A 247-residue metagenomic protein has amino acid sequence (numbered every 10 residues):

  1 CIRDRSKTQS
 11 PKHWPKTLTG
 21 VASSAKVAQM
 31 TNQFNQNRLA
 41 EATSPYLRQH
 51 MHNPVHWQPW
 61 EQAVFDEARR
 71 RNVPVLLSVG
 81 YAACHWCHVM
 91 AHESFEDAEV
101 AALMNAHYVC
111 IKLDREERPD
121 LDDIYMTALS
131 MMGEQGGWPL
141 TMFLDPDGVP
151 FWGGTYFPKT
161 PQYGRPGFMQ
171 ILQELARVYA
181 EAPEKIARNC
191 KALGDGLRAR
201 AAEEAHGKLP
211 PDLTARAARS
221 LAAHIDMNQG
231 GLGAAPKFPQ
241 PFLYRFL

Functional and structural regions predicted by a protein language model:
C1-R5: Conserved small/polar residues in nucleotide/adenosyl-binding loops
S6, S10, S23-S24: Serine residues within intrinsically disordered or low-complexity segments
K26, M30-L247: Replace the tail clause
